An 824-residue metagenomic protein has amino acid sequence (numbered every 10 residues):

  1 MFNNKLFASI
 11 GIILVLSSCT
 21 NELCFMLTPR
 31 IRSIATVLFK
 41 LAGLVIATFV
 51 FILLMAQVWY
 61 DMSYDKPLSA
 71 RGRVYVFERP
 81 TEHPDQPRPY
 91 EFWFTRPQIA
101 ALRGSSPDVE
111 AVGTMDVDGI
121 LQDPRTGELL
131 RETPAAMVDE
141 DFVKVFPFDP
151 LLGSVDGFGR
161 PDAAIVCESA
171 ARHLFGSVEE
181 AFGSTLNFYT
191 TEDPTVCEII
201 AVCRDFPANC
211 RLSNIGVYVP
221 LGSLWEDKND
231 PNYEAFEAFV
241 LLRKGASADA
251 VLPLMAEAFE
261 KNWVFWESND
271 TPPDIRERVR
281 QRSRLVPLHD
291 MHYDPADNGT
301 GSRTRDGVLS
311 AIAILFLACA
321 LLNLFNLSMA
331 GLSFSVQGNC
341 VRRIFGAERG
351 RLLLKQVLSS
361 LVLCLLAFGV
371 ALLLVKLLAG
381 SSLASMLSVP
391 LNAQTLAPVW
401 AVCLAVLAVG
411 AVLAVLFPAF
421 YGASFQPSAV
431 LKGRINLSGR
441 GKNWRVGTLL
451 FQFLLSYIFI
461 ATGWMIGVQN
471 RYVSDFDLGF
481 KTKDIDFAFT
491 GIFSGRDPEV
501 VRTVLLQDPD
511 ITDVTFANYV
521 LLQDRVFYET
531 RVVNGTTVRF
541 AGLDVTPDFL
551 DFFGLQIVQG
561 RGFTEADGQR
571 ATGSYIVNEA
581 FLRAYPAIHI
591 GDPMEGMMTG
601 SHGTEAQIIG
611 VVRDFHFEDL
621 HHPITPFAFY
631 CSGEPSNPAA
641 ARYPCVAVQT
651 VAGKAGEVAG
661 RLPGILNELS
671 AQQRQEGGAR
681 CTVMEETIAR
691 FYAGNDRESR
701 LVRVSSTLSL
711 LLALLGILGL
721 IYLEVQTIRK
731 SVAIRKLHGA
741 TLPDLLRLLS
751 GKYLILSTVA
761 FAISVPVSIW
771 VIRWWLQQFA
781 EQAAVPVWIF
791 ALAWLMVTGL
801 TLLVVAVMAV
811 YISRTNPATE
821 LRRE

Functional and structural regions predicted by a protein language model:
F2-V45, D294-N298, S328-L354, L358-L361 (+4 more regions): Alpha-helical transmembrane segments of integral membrane proteins
N4-I10, T28-L38, L68, E260-A313 (+6 more regions): Membrane-helix entry/capping segments
S9-V15, R32-D61, G301-Q337, L365 (+5 more regions): Hydrophobic alpha-helical transmembrane segments of multi-pass inner-membrane transport and secretion
F51-I120, E226, Y233-V240, L252-P253 (+6 more regions): Membrane-proximal extracellular/periplasmic loop immediately following the first transmembrane helix
L53, R284-V286, S360-F425, V468 (+1 more regions): Small-residue-rich transmembrane alpha-helices
D61, F77, L102, V143 (+24 more regions): Generic structural signal for small/hydrophobic residues in well-ordered secondary structure, especially within
D139-L152, A164-G301, T503-G694: Mid-to-C-terminal secondary-structure elements that act as membrane-proximal/extracytoplasmic interface segments
L322-L361, G716-L754, T815-N816: Interfacial "coupling" helices/loops that link adjacent transmembrane helices in transporter permeases
